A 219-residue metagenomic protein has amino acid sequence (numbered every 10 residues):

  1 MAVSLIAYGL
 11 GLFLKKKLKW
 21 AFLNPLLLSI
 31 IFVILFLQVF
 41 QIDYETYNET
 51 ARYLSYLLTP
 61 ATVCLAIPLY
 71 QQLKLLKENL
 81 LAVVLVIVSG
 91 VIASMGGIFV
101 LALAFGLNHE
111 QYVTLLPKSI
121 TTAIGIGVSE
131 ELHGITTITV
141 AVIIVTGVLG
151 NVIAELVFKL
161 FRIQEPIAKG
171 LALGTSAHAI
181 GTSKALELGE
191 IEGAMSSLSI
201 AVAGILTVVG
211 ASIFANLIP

Functional and structural regions predicted by a protein language model:
M1-S4, Y8-P68, E78-A82, V86 (+1 more regions): Helical membrane-embedded segments and adjacent short helical loop/helix-boundary regions of multi-pass membrane
M1-V3, L73-I98, V140-L149, S199-G204: Entry/N-cap segments of selected transmembrane alpha helices and their immediately preceding amphipathic helices
L12-W20, I42-R52, Y70-L81, A102-L107 (+3 more regions): Short juxtamembrane and helix-loop transition motifs at transmembrane-helix boundaries in membrane proteins
L27-V39, T59-C64, L85-G97, L116-I126 (+2 more regions): Small-residue-rich segments of transmembrane alpha-helices in multi-pass membrane proteins, especially helix faces
L85-A123, T146-F161: Transmembrane alpha-helices that form the ion-translocation and gating core of multi-pass ion transport proteins
L103, G210-P219: Juxtamembrane boundary at the C-terminal end of a transmembrane helix
Q111-I138, I144-T146, L160, Q164-V202: Alpha-helical membrane segments and immediately flanking helix-loop junctions that form or couple to the substrate/ion
V148-I153, G204-V209, I213: Hydrophobic transmembrane alpha-helical segments of multi-pass transport and channel proteins
